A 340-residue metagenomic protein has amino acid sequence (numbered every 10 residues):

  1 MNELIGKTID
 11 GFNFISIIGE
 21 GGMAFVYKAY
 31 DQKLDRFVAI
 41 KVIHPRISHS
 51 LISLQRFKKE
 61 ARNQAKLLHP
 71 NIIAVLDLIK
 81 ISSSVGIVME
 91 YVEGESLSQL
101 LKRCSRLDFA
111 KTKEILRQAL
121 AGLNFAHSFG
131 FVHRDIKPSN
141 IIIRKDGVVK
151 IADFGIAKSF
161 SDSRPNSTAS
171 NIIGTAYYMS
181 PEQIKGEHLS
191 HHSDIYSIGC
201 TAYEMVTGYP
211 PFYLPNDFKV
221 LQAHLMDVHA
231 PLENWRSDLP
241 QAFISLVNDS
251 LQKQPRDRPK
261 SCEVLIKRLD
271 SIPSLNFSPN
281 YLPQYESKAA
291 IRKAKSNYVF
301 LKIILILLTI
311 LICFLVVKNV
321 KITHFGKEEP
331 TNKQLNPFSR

Functional and structural regions predicted by a protein language model:
I15-G21, V26: Protein kinase glycine-rich loop
H44-K66: AlphaC helix of the eukaryotic protein kinase fold
L78: Activation-segment/catalytic-loop signature of the eukaryotic protein kinase fold
S82-S96, L100: Conserved short submotifs of the Hanks-type protein kinase catalytic core that shape the nucleotide-binding pocket
I115-L116: Activation segment signature within eukaryotic-like protein kinase domains
A121-F131: Protein kinase catalytic-loop region centered on the HRD/HxD motif
T175-F277: C-terminal lobe helix-coil module of Hanks-type protein kinase domains
